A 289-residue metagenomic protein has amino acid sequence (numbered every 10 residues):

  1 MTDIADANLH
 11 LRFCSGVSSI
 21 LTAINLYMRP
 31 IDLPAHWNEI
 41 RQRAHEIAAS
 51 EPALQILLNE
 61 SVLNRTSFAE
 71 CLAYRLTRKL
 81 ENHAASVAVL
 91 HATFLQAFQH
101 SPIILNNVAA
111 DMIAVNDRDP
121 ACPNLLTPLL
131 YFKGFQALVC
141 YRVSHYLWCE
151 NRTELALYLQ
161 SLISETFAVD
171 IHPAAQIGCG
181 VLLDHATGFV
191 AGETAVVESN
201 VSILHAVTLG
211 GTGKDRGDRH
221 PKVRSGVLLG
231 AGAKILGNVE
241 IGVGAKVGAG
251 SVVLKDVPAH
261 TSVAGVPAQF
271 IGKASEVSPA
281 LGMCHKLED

Functional and structural regions predicted by a protein language model:
T2-L162, P279-D289: Terminal amphipathic alpha-helical/low-complexity segments used for targeting or macromolecular assembly
A114, F135-A137, S144-C149, L182 (+4 more regions): Broad hydrophobic/π-residue packing in well-ordered secondary structure
S164-I271: Structural signal for interior beta-strand "rungs" in well-ordered beta-sheet cores of soluble enzyme domains
A259, A268-L287: Acidic, carboxylate-rich catalytic segments that either coordinate divalent cations
